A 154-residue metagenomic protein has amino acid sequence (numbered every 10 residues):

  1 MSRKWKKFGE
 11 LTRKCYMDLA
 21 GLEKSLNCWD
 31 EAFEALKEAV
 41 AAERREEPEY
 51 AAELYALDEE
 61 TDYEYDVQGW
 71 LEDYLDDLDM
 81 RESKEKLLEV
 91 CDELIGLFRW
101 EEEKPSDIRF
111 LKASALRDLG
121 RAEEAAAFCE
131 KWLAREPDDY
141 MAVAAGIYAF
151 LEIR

Functional and structural regions predicted by a protein language model:
W5-G21, A52, T61-M80, K104-S114: Amphipathic alpha-helical repeat scaffolds of TPR domains
L22-W29, K84, A122: TPR-repeat structural position
L26, R81, L119, E152-R154: Structural motif corresponding to the intra-repeat A-B loop/turn of tetratricopeptide repeats
A41, G96, L133-A134: Conserved structural position within tetratricopeptide repeats
